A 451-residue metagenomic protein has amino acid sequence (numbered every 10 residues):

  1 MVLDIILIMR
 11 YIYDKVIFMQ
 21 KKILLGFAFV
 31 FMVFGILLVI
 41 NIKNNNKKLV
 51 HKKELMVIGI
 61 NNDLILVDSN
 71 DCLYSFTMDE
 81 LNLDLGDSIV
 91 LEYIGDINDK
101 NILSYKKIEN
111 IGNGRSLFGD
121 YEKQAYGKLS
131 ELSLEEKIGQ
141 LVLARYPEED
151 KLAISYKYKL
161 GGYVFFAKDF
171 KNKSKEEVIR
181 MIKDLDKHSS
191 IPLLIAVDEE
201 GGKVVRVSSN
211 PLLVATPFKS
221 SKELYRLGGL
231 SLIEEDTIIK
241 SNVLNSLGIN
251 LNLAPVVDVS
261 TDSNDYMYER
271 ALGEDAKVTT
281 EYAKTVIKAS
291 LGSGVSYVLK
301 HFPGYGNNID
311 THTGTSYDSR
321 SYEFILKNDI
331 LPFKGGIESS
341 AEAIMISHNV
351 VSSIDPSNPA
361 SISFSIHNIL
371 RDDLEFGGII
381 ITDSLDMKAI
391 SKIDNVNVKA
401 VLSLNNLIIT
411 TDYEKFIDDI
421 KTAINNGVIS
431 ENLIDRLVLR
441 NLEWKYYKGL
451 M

Functional and structural regions predicted by a protein language model:
K47-N62: Structural detector for short beta-strands of small beta-barrel domains
C72-N82: Beta-strand/loop nucleic-acid-binding surfaces
E80-L91: Short nucleic-acid-contacting surface segments enriched for D/E, G, S/T with interspersed K/R
D96-S116: OB-fold/S1-family single-stranded nucleic acid-binding modules
G112-I195, E199-S209: N-terminal hydrophobic targeting/anchoring segments and the immediately downstream early-domain regions of hydrolases
G114-I154, K392-M451: Preference for extracellular/luminal or secreted protein segments
S133, S174-K183, L193, V204-V205 (+4 more regions): Second-shell residues forming the walls of enzyme active-site clefts
G139-Y146, G161-F165, L193-E199, L251-P255 (+4 more regions): Hydrophobic faces of well-ordered beta-strands that scaffold small-molecule active sites in alpha/beta enzyme cores
